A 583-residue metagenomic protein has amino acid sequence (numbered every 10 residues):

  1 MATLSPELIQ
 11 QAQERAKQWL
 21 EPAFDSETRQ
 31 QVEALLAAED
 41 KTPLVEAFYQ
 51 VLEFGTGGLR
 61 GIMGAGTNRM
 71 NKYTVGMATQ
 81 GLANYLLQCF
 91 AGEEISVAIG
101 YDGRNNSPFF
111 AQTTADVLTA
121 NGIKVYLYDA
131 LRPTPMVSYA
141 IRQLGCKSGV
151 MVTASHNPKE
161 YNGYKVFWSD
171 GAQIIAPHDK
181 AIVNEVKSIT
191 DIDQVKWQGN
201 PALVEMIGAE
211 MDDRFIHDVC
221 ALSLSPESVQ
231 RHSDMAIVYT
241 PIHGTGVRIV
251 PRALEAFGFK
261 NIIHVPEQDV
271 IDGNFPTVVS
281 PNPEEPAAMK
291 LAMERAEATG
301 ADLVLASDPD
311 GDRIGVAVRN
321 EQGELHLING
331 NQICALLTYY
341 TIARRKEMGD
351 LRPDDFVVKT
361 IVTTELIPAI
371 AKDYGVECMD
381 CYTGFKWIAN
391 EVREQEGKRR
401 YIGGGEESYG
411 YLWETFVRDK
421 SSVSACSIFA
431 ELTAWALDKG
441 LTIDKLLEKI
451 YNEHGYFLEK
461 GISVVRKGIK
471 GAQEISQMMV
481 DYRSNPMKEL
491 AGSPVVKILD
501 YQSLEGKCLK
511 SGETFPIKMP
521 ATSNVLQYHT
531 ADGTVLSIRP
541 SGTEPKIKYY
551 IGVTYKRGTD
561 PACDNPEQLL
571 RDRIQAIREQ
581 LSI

Functional and structural regions predicted by a protein language model:
T3-T114, E205-S233, T245: An N-terminal, well-structured beta->alpha segment
W19-A23, E27, P43-L52, N162-A288 (+1 more regions): Gly/Ser/Thr-enriched, mixed-charge loops and adjacent short helices that form phosphate/oxyanion-binding elements
F48-N68, A154-S155, I237, P241-A253 (+4 more regions): Conserved phosphate/anionic-ligand binding catalytic regions in large, soluble enzymes, centered on
A98-Y161, K260-G315: N-terminal small/polar loop signature for handling phosphorylated ligands or for N-terminal nucleophile
P108-T113, S138-R142, E160-V166, K187 (+10 more regions): Short acidic, glycine/serine/threonine-rich loops at helix termini
S169-A172, N184, T190-D191, E294-K359 (+1 more regions): Replace "Mg2+/Mn2+-dependent" with "divalent metal-dependent
A301-L303, E324, R344-R539, Y550 (+1 more regions): Phosphate-binding and adjacent anionic-ligand microenvironments
